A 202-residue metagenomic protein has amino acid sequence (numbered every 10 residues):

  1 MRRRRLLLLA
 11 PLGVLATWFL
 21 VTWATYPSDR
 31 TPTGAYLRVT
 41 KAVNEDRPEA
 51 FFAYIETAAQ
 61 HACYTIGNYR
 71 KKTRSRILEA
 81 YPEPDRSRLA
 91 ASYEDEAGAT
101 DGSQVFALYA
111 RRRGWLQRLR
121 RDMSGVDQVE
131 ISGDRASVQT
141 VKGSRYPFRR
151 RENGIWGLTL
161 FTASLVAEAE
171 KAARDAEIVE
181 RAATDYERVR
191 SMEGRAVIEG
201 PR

Functional and structural regions predicted by a protein language model:
M1-L6: Twin-arginine (Tat) signal peptide motif
L8-I77, E177-V179, G200-P201: Short, low-complexity N-terminal intrinsically disordered segments enriched in polar/charged residues
P11, A16, L108, F148-R150: Intrinsically disordered, low-complexity regions enriched in Ser/Pro/Gly/Gln/His and often acidic
W18, T22-T25, D29-R30, A35-Y36 (+5 more regions): Mixed-charge, polar/low-complexity N-terminal
T31, T100-V105, T159, G200: Secondary-structure junction/capping motif
P48, F52-V129: Short solvent-exposed beta->alpha transition segments
P84, E96, T100, R112-R113 (+2 more regions): Short, flexible helical or helix-coil boundary motifs
R118, S124, G133-A183, E187-R188 (+2 more regions): Short beta-strand edge/turn micro-motifs at domain boundaries
